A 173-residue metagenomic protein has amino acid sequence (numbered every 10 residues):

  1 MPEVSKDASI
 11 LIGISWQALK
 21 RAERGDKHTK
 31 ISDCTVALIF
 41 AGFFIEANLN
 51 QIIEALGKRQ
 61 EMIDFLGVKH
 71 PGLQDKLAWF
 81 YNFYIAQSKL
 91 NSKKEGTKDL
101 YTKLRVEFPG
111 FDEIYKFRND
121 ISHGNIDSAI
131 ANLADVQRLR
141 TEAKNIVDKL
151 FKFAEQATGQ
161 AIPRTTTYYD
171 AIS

Functional and structural regions predicted by a protein language model:
M1-G13, I52, L56, A129 (+3 more regions): Terminal alpha-helical segments
M1-T35, Y168, I172-S173: Charged alpha-helical initiation segments
E3, T29-D33, A37, K103-V106 (+2 more regions): Non-transmembrane, amphipathic alpha-helical segments
L19-D26, I121, N125-A129: Secondary-structure edge/capping motif, primarily at the C-terminal ends of alpha-helices and the immediately following
I31-L56: Short, hydrophobic, well-ordered secondary-structure elements
I52-P71: Compact nucleic-acid interaction/catalytic patches
W79-F117, A129-A131, I146: Short, mixed-charge amphipathic alpha-helical segments
D112-D120, A131-S173: Amphipathic, Lys/Arg-enriched alpha-helical patches that create a basic surface for binding polyanionic ligands
